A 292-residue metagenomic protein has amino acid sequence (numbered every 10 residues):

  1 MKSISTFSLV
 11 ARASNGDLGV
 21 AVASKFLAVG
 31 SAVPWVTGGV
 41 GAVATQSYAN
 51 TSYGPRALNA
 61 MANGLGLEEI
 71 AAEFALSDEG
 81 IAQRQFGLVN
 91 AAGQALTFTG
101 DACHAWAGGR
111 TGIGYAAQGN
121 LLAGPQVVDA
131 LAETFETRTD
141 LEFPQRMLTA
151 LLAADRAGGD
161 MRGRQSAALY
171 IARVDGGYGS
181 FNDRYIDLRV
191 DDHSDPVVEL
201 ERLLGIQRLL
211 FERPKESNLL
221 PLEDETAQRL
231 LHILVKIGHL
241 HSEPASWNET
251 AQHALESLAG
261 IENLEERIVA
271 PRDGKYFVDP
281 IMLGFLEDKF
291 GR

Functional and structural regions predicted by a protein language model:
K2-D224: N-terminal nucleophile
L219-G291: Short acidic, glycine/serine/threonine-rich helix-capping segments at coil-helix boundaries
